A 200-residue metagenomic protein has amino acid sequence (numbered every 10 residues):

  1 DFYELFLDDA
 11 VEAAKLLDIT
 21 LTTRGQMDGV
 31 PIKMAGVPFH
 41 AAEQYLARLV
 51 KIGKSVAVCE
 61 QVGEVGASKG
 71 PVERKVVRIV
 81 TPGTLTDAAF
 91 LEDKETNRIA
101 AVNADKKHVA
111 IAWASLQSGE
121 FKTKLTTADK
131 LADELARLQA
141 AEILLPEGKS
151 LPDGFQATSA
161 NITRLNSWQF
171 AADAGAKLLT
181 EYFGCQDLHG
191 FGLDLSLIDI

Functional and structural regions predicted by a protein language model:
D1-I198: Basic, polar low-complexity surface loops/patches
